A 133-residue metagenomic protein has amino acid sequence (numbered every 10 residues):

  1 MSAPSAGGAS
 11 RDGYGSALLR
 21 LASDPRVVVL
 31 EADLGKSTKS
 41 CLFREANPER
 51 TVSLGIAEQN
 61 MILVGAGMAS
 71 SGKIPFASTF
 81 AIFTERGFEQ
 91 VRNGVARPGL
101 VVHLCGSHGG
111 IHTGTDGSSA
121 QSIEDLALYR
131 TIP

Functional and structural regions predicted by a protein language model:
M1-P133: Thiamine diphosphate
